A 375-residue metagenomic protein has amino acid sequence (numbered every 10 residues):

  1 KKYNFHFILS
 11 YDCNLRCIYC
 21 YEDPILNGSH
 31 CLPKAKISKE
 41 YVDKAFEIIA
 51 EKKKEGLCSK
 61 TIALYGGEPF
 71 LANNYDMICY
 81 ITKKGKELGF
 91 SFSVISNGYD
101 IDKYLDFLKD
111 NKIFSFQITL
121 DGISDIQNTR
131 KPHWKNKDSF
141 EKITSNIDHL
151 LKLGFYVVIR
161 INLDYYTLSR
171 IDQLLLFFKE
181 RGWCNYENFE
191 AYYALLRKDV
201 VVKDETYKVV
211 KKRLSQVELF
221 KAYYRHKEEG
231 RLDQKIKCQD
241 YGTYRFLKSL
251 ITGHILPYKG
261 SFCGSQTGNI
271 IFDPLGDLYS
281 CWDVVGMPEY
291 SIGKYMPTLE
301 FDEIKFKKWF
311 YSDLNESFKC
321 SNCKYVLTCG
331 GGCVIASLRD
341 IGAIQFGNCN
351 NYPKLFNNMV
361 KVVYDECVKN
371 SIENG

Functional and structural regions predicted by a protein language model:
K1-F107, N111-F114: Conserved alpha-helical substructure of the radical SAM core
D12-E22, S280-D283, F318-I335: Local cysteine-cluster metal-coordination motifs and their immediate loop/turn environment, predominantly Fe-S cluster
C31-K36, T129-K137, R339: Short glycine-enriched, charge-decorated loop/helix-capping segments at active-site entrances that position
G67-P69, N97-Y99, D121, N162-D164 (+1 more regions): Active-site beta-loop-alpha junctions enriched in small/polar residues
L108, I113-S124, E187-L196: Non-cysteine beta-strand/loop elements that form the S-adenosyl-L-methionine
R130-T144, D148-F262: Radical SAM enzyme [4Fe-4S]-AdoMet core and its adjacent flexible, acidic and glycine-rich loops/tails across
K211-T252, W282-L327: C-terminal accessory region of radical SAM enzymes
L275, E289, N315-G375: Radical SAM enzyme core and accessory elements
